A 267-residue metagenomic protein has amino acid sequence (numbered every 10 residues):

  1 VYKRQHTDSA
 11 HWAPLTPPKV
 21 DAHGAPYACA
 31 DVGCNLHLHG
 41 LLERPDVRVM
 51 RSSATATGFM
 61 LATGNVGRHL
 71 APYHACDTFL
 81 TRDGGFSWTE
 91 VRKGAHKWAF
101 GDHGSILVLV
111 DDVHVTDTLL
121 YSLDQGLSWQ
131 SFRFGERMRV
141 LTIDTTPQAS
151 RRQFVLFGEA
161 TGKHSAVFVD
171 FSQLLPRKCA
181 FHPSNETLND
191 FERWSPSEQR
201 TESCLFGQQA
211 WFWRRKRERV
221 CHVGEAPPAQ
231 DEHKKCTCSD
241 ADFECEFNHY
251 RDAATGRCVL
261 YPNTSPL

Functional and structural regions predicted by a protein language model:
V1-Y2: Short, small-residue-biased leader/transition segments that mark boundaries at the very start of proteins
P18-V32, W88-G104, L127-R151: Conserved blade-ending motifs and adjacent loop-strand segments that build the rim/top face of beta-propeller domains
A30-F59, Q208: Signature of short aromatic-glycine-proline-rich micro-motifs recurring in repeat-based ectodomains
L70-A75, D112-T116: Short, solvent-exposed loop/turn segments at conserved positions within beta-propeller repeat blades
S131-R133, R139-R193, F206-F212, P228-D231: Blade-level signature of beta-propeller repeat domains, shared across WD40, Kelch, NHL, RCC1 and BNR/Asp-box propellers
E186, Q209, E218, H222-S265: Thrombospondin type-1
